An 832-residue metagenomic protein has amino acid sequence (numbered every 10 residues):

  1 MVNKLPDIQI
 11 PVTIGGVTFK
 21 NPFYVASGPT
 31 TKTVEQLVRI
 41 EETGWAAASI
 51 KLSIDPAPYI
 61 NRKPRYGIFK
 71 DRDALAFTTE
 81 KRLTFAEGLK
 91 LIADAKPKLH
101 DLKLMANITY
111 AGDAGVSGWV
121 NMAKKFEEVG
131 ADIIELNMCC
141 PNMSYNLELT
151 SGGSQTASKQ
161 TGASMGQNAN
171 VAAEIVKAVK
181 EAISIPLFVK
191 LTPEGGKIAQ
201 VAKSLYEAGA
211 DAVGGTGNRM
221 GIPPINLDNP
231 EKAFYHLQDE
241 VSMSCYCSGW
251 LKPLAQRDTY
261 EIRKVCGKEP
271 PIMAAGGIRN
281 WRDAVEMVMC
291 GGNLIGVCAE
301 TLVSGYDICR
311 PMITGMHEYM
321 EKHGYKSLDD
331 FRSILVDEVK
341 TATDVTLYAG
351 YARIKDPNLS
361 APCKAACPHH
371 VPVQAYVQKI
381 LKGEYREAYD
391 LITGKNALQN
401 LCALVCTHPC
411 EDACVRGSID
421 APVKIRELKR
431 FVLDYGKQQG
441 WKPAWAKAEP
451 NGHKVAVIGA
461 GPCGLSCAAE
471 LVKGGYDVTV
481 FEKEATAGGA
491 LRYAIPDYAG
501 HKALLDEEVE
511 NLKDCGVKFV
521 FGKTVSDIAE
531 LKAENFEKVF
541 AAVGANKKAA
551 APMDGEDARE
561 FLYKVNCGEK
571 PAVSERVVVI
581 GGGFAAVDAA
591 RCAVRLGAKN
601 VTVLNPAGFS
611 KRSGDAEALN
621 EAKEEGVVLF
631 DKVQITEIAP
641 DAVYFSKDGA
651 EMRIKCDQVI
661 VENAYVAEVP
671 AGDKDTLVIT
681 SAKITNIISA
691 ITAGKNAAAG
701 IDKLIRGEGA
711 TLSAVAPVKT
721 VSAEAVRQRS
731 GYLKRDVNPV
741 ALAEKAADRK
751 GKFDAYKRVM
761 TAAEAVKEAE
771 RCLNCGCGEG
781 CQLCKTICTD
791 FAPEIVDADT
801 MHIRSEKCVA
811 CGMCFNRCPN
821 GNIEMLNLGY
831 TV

Functional and structural regions predicted by a protein language model:
M1-L104, T109-A114, N121, M312: N-terminal capping/small domains of soluble enzymes
Q9-G16, Y260, Y351, G436-K454 (+1 more regions): A short, basic/flexible loop-to-alpha-helix module at the beginning of a structural domain
V38-T43, D113-M273, W281-L294: Alpha/beta enzyme core
I60-R72, P224-M243, L302-Y325: C-terminal helical cap(s) of enzyme catalytic domains, especially alpha/beta-barrels
A111-G118, E449, K454-I458, D506-M553 (+2 more regions): Feature captures the FAD/FMN-dependent oxidoreductase FAD-binding
N218-I225, G249, I308-K454, A541-D554 (+6 more regions): Ferredoxin-type iron-sulfur electron-transfer modules and their immediate structural context
V457-F481, V520-A533, V543-A551, F561-G614 (+3 more regions): Rossmann-like dinucleotide/flavin-binding elements
D477-C515, A590-I635, G709-A725: Rossmann-like dinucleotide-binding cores of NAD(P)H-dependent redox enzymes
